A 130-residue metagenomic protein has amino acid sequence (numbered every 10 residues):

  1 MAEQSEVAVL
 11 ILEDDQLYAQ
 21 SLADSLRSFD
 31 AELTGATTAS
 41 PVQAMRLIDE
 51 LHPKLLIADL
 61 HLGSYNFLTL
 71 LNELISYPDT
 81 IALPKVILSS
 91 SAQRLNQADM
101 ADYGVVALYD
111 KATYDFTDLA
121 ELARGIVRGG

Functional and structural regions predicted by a protein language model:
M1-L10, D14-L17, A23, Y114-G130: Non-catalytic signal-transmission and effector/linker regions of two-component phosphorelay proteins
Q16-A36: Two-component/phosphorelay signaling modules centered on CheY-like receiver
T37-L55: Acidic, metal-coordinating helix/loop segments flanking the phosphotransfer/catalytic sites of two-component signaling
D49-L51, I75-A82, Y103: Conserved phosphotransfer cores of two-component systems
A58-L74: Conserved phosphotransfer microenvironments
F67, D99-A107: As written
D79, S91-L95: Negatively charged, flexible loop motifs adjacent to catalytic sites in prokaryotic signal transduction proteins
L88-S89, K111: Hydrophobic/aromatic residues positioned on beta-strands within the core alpha/beta folds
